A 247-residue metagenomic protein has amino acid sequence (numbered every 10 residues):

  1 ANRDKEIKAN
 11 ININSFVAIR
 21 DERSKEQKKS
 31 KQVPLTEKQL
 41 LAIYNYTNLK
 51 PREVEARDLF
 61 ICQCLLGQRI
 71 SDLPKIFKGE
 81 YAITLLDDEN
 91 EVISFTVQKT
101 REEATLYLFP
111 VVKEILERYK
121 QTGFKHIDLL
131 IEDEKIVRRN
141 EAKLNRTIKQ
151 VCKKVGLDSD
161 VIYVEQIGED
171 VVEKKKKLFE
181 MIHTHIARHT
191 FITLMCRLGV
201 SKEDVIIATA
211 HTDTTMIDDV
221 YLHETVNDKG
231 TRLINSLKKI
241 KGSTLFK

Functional and structural regions predicted by a protein language model:
A1-N14, S71, K149-V151: N-terminal DNA-binding recognition helix of tyrosine site-specific recombinases/integrases
A9-I70: Basic, Lys/Arg- and aromatic-enriched nucleic-acid-binding interface segment
A18-D21, K75-R118: Conserved tyrosine-mediated DNA breakage-rejoining catalytic core shared by Y-recombinases
K29, Q98-R118, H126-D158, I162-E169: C-terminal catalytic core of Y-nucleophile DNA break-rejoin enzymes
Y81-D88, M181, L198-V220, F246-K247: Short, polar N-cap/turn motifs at the start of nucleic acid-interacting alpha helices
V97, R101, T209-L233: Catalytic-site neighborhood detector that most strongly recognizes the C-terminal catalytic loop/helix of tyrosine
E134, L157, V161, I234-K247: C-terminal secondary-structure termini that scaffold catalytic or DNA-interacting sites
R146-I207: Short, basic (Lys/Arg/His-rich) helix/loop patches that form interaction surfaces in the mid-to-C-terminal regions
